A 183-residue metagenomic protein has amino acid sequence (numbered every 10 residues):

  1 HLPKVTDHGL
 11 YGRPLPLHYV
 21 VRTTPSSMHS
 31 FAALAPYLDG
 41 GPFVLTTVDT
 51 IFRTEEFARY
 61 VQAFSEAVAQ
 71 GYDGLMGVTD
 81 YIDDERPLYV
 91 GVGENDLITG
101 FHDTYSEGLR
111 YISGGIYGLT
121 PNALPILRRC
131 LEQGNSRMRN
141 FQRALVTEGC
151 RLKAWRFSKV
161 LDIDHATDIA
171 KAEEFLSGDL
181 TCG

Functional and structural regions predicted by a protein language model:
H1-T47, I51-R53: Conserved N-terminal catalytic core of the sugar/cofactor nucleotidyltransferase
T24-H29, D83-D84, E107, V160-I163: A short acidic, often aromatic-flanked loop/helix-cap motif at beta-alpha or helix-coil junctions that lines enzyme
G40, A69-D73, C150: Short, high-confidence coil segments that cap the C-terminus of an alpha-helix and link into the following beta-strand
L45, G74-G77, A154: Structural beta-sheet core signal
F52-E55, D83-P87, T99-G100, L109-R110: Short acidic/glycine-rich loop or secondary-structure boundary segments that cap or lie
E55-E85: Conserved donor-nucleotide/metal-binding helix-loop-beta segment in metal-dependent transferases, i.e., the alpha-helix
A58, S65, L97-G183: Catalytic-core segments of class I nucleotidyltransferases/pyrophosphorylases that form NMP-activated intermediates
G91-L97: Short acidic-glycine loop/turn motifs at beta-strand connectors
